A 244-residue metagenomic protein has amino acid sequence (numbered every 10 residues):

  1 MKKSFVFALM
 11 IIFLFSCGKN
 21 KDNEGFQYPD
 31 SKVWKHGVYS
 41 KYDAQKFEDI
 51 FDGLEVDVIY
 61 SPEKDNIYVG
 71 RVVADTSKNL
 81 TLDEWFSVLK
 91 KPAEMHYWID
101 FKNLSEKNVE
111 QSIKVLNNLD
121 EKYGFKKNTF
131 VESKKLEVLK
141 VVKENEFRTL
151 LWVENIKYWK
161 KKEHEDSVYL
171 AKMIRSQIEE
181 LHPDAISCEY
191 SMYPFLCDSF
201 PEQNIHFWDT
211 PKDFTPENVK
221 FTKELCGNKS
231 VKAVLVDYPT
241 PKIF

Functional and structural regions predicted by a protein language model:
M1-E24: Bacterial Sec-dependent N-terminal signal peptides
C17-F244: Phosphate-group recognition and catalysis centered on beta-loop-alpha active-site segments
